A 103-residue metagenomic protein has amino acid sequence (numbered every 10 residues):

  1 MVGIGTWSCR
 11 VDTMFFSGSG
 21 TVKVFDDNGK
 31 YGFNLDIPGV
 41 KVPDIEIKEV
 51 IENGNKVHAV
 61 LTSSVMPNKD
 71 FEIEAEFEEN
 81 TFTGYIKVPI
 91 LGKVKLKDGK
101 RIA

Functional and structural regions predicted by a protein language model:
M1-F77, Y85-A103: Central antiparallel beta-sheet cores of small beta-barrel/beta-sandwich binding domains
